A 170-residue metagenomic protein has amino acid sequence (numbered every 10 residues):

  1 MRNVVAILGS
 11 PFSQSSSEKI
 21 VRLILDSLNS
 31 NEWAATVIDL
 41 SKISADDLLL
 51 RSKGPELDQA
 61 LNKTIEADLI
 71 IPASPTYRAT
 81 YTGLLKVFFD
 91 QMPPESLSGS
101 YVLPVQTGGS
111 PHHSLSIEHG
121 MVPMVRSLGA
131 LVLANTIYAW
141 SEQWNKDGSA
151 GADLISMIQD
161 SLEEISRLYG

Functional and structural regions predicted by a protein language model:
M1-A6, Y101, Y138-K146: A short small-residue
M1-M92, A152, S156-Y169: N-terminal beta1-alpha1-beta2 submodule of the flavodoxin-like/Rossmannoid cofactor-binding fold
N31-W33, S98, L133: Residue-level signal for beta-strand positions within conserved beta-sheet cores that form or flank
D46, P111-H112, N145: A short beta-to-alpha transition loop/helix N-cap that caps and shapes the active-site region
L69, Y101-V102: C-terminal basic regulatory modules in eukaryotic proteins
P94-S98, L128: Short, conserved loop/helix-junction motifs that constitute active-site signature segments in enzyme catalytic cores
V102-W140: Short, glycine-/small-residue-rich phosphate/pyrophosphate-handling segment
R126-G170: A charged, well-structured terminal subsegment
